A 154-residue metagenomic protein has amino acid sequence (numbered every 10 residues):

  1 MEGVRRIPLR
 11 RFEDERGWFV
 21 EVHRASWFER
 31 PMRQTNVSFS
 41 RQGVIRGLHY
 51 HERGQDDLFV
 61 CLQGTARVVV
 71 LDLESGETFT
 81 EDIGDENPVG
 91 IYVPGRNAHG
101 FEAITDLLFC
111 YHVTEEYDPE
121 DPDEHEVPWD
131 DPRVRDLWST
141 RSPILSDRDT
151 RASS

Functional and structural regions predicted by a protein language model:
M1-V89, L108-S154: Non-catalytic, conserved peripheral segments adjacent to functional cores
E86-T105: Conserved SET/PR-domain catalytic core that frames the SAM/AdoMet-binding pocket
